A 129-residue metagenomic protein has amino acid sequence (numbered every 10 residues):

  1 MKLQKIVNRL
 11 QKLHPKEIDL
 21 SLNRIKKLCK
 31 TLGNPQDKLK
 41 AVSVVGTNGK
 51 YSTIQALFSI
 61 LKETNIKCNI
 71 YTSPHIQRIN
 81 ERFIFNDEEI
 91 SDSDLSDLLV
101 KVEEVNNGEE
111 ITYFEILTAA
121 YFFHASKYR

Functional and structural regions predicted by a protein language model:
M1-G46, T53, S59-I66, Y71 (+1 more regions): Short functional linear segments
L22, C29-D37, E63-R129: ATP-dependent carboxylate-amine ligase catalytic core
V45-N48, N86: Short glycine-rich loop/turn motifs that provide flexible caps or phosphate-binding loops at active sites
N48-K50, H75-I76: Short active-site-proximal "capping" loops at secondary-structure junctions
K50-T53, S91: Short, electropositive, low-hydrophobicity segments enriched in small/polar residues
T53-I54, N80: Short glycine-/acidic-enriched loop or helix-start segments at secondary-structure transitions that form or flank
